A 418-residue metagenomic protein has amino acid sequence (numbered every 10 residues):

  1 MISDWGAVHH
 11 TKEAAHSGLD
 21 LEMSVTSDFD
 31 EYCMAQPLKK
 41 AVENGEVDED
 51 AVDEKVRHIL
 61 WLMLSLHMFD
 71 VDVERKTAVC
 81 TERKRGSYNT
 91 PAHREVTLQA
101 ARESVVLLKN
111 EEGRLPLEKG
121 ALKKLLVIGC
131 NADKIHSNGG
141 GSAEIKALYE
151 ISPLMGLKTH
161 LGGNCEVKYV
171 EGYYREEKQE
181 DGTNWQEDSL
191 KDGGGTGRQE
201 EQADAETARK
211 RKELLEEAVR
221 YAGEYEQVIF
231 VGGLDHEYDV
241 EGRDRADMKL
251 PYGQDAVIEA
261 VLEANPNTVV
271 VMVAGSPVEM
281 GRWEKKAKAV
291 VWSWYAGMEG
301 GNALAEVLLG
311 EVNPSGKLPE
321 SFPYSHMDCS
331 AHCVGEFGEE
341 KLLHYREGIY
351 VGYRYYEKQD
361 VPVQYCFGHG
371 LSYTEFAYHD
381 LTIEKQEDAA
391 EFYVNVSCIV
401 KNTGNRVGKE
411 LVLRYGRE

Functional and structural regions predicted by a protein language model:
M1, H10, Q254-I258, T268 (+2 more regions): Extended, hydrophobic alpha-helical segments in both membrane/secreted and soluble proteins
M1-F29: Short acidic/histidine-rich active-site segments
K12, D30, K40-A41, G45-G141 (+4 more regions): Secreted, periplasmic, or luminal enzymes acting at the cell surface/secretory milieu
H136-G139, G232-P251: Glycine/threonine-rich flexible loop motifs
K158, I258-N265: Surface-exposed amphipathic alpha-helices with a cationic face
A218-Y221, W283: Structural alpha-helical scaffold elements that stabilize or flank donor/cofactor-binding regions in carbohydrate
Y225: An anion/phosphate-binding loop that grips the pyrophosphate of nucleotide cofactors and donors
